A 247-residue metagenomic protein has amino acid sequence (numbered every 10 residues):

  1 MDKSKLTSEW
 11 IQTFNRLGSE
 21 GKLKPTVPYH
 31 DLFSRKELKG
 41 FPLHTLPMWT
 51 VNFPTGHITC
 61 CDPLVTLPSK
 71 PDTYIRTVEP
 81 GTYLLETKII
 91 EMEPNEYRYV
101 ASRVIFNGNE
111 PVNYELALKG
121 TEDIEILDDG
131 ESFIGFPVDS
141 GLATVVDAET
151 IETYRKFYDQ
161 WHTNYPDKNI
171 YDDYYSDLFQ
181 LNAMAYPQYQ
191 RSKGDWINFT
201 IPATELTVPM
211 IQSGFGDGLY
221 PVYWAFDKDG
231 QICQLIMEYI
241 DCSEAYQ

Functional and structural regions predicted by a protein language model:
D2-N182: Extended, low-hydrophobicity segments enriched in charged/polar residues
Y171-L206: Intrinsically disordered, low-complexity segments enriched in Gly and acidic/Ser/Thr residues that form flexible
K193-C242: C-terminal structured interaction module
S243-Q247: A short, polar/proline- and glycine-enriched secondary-structure boundary/capping micro-motif
